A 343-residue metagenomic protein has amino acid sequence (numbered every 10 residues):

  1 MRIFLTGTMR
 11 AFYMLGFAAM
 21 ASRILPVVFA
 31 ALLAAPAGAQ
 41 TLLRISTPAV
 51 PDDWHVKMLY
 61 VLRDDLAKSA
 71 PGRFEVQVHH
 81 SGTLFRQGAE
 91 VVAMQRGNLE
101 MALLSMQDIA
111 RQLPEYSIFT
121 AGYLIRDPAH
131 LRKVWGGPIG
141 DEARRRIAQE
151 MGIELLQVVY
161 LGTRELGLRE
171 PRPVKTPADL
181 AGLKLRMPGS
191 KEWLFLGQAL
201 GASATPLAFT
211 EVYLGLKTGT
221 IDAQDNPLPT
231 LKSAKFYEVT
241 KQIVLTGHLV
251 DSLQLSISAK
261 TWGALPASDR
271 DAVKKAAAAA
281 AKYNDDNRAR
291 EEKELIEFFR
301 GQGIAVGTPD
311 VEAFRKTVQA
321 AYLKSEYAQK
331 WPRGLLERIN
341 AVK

Functional and structural regions predicted by a protein language model:
M1-A21: N-terminal secretory signal peptides that target proteins for export/translocation
I3, L32, V134-G136, I339-N340: Short, Φ-rich (hydrophobic/aromatic) sequence segments
L15-A34: Bacterial N-terminal signal peptides
A35-A39: Sec/Tat signal peptide C-region and signal peptidase I cleavage site
Q40-L131, I139, R146-K343: N-terminal secretory/targeting leader peptides
